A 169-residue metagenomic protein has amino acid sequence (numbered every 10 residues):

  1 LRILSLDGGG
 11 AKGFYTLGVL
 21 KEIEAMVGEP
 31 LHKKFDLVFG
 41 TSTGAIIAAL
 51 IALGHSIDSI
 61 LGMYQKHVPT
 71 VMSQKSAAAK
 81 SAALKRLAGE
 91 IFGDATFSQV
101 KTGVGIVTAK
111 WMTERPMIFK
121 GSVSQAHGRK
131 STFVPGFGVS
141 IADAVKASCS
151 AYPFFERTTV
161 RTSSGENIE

Functional and structural regions predicted by a protein language model:
L1-S5, A11-F92, G121-V134, D143-V145: Patatin-like phospholipase
A25-G28, F97, F154: A generic secondary-structure boundary signal that marks alpha-helix termini
T70, K101-E169: Active-site gating loop/helix substructures
G93-T102: A short alpha-helix-loop-beta-strand transition element characteristic of N-terminal alpha/beta dinucleotide-binding
